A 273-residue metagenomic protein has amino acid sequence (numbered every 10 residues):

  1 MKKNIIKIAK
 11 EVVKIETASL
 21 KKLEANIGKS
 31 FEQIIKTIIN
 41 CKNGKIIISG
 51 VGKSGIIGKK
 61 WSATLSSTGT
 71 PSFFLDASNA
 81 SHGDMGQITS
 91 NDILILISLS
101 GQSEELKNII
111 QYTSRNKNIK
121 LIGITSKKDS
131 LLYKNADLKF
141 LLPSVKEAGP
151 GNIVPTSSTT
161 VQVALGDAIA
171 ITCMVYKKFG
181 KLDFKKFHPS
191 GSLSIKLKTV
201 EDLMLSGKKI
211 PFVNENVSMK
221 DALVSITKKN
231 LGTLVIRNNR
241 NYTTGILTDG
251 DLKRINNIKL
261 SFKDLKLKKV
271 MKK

Functional and structural regions predicted by a protein language model:
M1-G44: An N-terminal, well-structured beta->alpha segment
E16, G50, I95, I169 (+4 more regions): Terminal peptide-recognition signature
S30-I34, A80-D84, D221-A222: Short acidic active-site motifs
I39, G44-A164, A168-C173: Glycine-rich phosphate-binding loops that contact phosphosugars or nucleotide phosphates
V154-L203: YjeF_N-associated NAD(P)HX repair module
F184-K208, T243-K273: Tandem CBS (Bateman) regulatory domains
F212-N230, N256-K259: The conserved cystathionine-beta-synthase
R237-N238: Core beta-strand residues in small-molecule sensory/regulatory alpha/beta domains
